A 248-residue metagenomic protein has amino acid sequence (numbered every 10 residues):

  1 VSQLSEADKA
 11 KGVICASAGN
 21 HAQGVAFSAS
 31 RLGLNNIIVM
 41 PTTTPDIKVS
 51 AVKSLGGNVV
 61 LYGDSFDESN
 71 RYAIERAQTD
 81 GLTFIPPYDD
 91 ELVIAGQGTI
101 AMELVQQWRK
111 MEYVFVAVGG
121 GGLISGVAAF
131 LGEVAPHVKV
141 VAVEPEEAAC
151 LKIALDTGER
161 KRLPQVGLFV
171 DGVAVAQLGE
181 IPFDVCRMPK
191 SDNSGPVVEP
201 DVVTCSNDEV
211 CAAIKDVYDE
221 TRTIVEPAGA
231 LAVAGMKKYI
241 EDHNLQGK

Functional and structural regions predicted by a protein language model:
V1-K248: PLP-dependent amino-acid enzyme catalytic core
